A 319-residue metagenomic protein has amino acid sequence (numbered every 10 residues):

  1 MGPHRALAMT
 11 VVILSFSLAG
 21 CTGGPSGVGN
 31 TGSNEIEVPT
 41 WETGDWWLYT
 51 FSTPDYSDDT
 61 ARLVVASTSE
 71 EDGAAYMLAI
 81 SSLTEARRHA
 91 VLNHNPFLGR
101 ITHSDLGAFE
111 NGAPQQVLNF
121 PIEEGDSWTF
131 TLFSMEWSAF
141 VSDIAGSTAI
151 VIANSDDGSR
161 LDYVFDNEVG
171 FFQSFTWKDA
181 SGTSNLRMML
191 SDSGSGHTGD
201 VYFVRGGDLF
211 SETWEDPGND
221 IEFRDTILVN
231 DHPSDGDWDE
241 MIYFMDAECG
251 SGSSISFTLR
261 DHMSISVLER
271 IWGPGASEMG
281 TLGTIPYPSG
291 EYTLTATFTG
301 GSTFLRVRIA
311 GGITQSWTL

Functional and structural regions predicted by a protein language model:
M1-G27: Hydrophobic alpha-helical segments
G27-R87, D105-Q116, F120-D216: Acidic, serine/threonine-rich low-complexity disordered tracts
E215-D235: Short beta-strands within extracellular/lumenal beta-sheet-rich domains
H232-I242, S289-E291: Extended extracellular/luminal ectodomain segments enriched in beta-structured repeat modules
S251-V267: Short, surface-exposed beta-strand/strand-loop-strand elements in extracellular ectodomains
S253-I255, G300-Q315: Edge beta-strands of jelly-roll/beta-sandwich modules across compartments, strongly enriched in secreted/luminal
F257-L259, I271-S289: Beta-sandwich interaction modules
T284-S302: Noncatalytic modules at the cell exterior or secretory-pathway interfaces, chiefly beta-strand-rich lectin/adhesion
